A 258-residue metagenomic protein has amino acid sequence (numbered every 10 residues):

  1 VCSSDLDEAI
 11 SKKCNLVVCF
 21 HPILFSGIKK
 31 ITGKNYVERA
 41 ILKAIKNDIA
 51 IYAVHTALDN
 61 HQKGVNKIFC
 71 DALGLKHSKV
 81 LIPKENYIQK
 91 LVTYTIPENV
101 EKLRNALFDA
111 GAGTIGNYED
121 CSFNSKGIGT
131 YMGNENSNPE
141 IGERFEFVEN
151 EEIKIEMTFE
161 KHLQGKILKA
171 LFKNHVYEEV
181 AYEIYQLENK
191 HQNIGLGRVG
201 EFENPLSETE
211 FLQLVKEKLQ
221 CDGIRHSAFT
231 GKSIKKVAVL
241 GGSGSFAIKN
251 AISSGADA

Functional and structural regions predicted by a protein language model:
V1-A258: Hydrophobic structural segments
